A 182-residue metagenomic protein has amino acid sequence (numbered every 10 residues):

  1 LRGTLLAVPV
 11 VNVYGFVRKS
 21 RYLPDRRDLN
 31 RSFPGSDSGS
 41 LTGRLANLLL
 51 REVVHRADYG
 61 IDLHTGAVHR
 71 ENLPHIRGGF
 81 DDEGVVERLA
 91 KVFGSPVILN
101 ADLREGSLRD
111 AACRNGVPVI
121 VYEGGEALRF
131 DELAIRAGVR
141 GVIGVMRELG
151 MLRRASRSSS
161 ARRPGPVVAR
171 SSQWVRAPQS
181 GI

Functional and structural regions predicted by a protein language model:
L1-I182: Structured catalytic-domain cores with a bias toward divalent-metal coordination
